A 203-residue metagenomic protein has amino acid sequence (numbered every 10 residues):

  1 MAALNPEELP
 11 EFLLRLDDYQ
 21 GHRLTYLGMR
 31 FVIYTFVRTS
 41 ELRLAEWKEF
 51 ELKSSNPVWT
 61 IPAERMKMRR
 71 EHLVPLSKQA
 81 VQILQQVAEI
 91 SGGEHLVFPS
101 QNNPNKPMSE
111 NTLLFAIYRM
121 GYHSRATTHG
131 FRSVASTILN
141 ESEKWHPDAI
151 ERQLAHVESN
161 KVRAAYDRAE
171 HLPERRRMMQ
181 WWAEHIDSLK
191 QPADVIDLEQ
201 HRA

Functional and structural regions predicted by a protein language model:
M1, L16-Q20, P62-L73, P99-N105 (+2 more regions): Short, contiguous acidic/charged loop-to-helix segments that flank catalytic cores in large enzymes
M1-A45, S55, K67, I90-S91 (+1 more regions): Basic, Lys/Arg- and aromatic-enriched nucleic-acid-binding interface segment
M1-P10, P75-R125, V134, S142-E143 (+2 more regions): Active-site/catalytic core of tyrosine-dependent DNA strand-transfer enzymes
L4, R30, Y34-E41, T112 (+2 more regions): C-terminal catalytic core of tyrosine-transesterase DNA break-rejoin enzymes
R43-Q86, E158, A164: Conserved tyrosine-mediated DNA breakage-rejoining catalytic core shared by Y-recombinases
K48-N56, H123-R125, K144-A165, S188-D194: Short, polar N-cap/turn motifs at the start of nucleic acid-interacting alpha helices
I61-R69, V81, K144, L154-L189: Catalytic-site neighborhood detector that most strongly recognizes the C-terminal catalytic loop/helix of tyrosine
I196-H201: Short hydrophobic short-linear motifs embedded in intrinsically disordered terminal tails or helical linkers
